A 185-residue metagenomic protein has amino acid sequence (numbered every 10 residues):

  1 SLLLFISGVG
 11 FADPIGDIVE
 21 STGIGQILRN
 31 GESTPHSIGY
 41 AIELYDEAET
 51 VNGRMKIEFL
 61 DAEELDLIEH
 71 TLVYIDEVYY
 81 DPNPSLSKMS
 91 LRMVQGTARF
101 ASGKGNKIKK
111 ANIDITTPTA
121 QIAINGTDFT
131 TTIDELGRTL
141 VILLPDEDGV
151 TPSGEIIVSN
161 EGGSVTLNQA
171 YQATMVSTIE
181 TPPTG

Functional and structural regions predicted by a protein language model:
S1-L2: Sec-dependent signal peptide recognition, specifically the positively charged N-region followed immediately by
A12-R54, F59-G163, Q169-Q172: Flexible, surface-exposed loop/linker segments and immediately adjacent secondary-structure boundaries
Q172, V176-G185: Extracellular/surface-exposed low-complexity segments
